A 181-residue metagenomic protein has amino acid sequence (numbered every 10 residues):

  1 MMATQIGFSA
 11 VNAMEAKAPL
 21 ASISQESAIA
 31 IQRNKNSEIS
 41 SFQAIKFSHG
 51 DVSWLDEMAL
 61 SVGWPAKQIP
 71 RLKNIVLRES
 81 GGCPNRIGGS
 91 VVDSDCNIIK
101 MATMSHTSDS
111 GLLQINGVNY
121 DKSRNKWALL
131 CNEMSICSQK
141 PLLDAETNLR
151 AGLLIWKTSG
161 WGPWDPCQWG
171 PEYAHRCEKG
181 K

Functional and structural regions predicted by a protein language model:
M1-M2, A13-C83: Export/targeting segments at the very N-terminus of extracytoplasmic proteins
G7-S9: Core subunits and conserved enzymes of cellular information-processing and envelope-translocation systems across
S40-K46, E57-V62, M101-A102, M134-A145: Second-shell loop/turn segments in exported
L60-G63, N97, L153-W156: N-terminal cationic-hydrophobic initiation segments that often serve targeting/anchoring roles
R71, R86-I87, S94, S108-K181: Catalytic and binding regions of secreted/periplasmic enzymes and modules that target cell-wall glycans
N74, M101-M104, L154: Short basic/hydrophobic patches in alpha-helices and adjacent helix-turn junctions that form amphipathic surface motifs
S80-A102: Conserved alpha-helical segments that form or flank metal/cofactor-binding pockets of metalloenzymes
